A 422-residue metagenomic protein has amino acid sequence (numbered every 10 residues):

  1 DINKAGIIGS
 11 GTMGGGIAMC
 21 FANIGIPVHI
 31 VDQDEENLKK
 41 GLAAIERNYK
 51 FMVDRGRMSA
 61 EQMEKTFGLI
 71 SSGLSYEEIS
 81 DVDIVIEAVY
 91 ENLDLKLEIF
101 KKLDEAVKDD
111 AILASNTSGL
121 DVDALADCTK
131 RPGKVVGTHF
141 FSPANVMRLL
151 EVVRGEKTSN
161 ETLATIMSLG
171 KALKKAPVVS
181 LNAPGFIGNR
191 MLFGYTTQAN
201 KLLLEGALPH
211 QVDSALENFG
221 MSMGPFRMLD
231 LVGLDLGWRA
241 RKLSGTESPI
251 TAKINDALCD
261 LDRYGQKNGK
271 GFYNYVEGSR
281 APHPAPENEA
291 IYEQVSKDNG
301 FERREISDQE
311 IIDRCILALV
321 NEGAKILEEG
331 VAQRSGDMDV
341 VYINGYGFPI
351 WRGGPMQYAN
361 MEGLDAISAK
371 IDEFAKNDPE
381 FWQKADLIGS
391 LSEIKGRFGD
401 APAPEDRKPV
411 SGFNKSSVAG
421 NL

Functional and structural regions predicted by a protein language model:
D1-L422: N-terminal glycine-rich phosphate-binding loop for ADP-containing cofactors
